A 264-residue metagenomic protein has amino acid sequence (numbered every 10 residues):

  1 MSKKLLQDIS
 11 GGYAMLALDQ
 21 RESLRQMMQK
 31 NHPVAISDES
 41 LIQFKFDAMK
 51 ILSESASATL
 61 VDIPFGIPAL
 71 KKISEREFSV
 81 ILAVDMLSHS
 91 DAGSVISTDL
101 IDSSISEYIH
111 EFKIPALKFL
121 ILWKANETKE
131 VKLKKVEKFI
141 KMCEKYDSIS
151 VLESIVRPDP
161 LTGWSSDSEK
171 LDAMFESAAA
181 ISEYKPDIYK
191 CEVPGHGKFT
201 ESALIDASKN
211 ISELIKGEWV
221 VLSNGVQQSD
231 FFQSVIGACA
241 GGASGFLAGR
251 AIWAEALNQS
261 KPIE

Functional and structural regions predicted by a protein language model:
M1-P115, L120-A125, K185, S229-D230 (+4 more regions): Alpha/beta catalytic barrel-like cores
H32-S40, I96-L100, E127-K135, S165-S177 (+4 more regions): Alpha-helix N-cap and loop-to-helix initiation/capping positions
Q43, D47, S104-E107, K134-K145 (+4 more regions): Alpha-helical scaffolding segments of alpha/beta enzyme cores, especially the outer helices of TIM-barrel or partial
A58-I63, L117-V131, E169-A203: Catalytic beta/alpha-barrel core
I73-L87, K132-L152, K170, E201-V221: Alpha-helix-loop-beta-strand connector modules within alpha/beta enzyme cores
H89, W123, P158-S166, G197-T200 (+1 more regions): Domain-level signal for soluble alpha/beta catalytic cores
V193-E264: Catalytic-face loop-and-helix region of soluble metabolic enzyme cores
